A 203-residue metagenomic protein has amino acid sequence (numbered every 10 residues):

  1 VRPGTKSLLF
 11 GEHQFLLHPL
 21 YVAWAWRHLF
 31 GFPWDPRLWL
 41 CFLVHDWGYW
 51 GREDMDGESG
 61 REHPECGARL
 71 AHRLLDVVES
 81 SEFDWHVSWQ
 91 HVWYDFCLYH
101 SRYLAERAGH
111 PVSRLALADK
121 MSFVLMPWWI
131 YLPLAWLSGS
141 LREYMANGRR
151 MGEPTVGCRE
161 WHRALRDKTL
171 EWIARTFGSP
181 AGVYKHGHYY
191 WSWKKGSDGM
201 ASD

Functional and structural regions predicted by a protein language model:
V1, F96-C97, L115: A generic structural signal for nonpolar/aromatic side chains embedded in well-ordered alpha-helices
G4-W34, V44, G48, E53-M55 (+1 more regions): Divalent metal-dependent phosphate-bond-processing catalytic cores, especially two-metal-ion Mg2+/Mn2+ enzymes that act
L17-H18, W39, E62: A generic structural signal for residues located within well-ordered alpha-helices of large catalytic or ligand-binding
Y21-R27, R61-V77: An active-site-proximal "capping" alpha-helix that borders the catalytic cofactor pocket
F30-L40, D76-S101: Acidic/histidine metal-binding catalytic segments
W39-D46, R69: Contiguous, well-ordered alpha-helical segments that form the cores/surfaces of helical PPI scaffolds
M55-D56, V78: Substrate-binding clefts and substrate-entry loops adjacent to catalytic sites of polymer-processing enzymes acting on
S59-C66, W89, L117: Short acidic-hydrophobic sequence patches enriched in Asp/Glu that either
